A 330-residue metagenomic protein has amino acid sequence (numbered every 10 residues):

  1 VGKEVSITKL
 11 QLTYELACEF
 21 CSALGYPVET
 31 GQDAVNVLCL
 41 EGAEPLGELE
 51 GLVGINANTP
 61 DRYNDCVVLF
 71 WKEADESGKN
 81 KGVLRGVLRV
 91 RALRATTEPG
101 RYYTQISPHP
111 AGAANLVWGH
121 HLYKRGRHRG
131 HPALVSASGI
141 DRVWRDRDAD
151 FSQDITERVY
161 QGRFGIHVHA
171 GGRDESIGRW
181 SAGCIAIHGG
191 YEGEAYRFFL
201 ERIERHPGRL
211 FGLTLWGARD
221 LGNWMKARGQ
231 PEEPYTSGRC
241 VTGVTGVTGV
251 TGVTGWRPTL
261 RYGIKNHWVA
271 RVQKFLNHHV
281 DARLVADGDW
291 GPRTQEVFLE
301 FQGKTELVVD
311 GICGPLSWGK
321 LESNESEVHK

Functional and structural regions predicted by a protein language model:
V1-G178, E192-W224, R228-Q230, G303 (+1 more regions): Cell wall/extracellular polymer interaction/catalysis modules
V90-L93, W224-G288, V328: Acidic, Ser/Thr/Pro/Gly-enriched interdomain connector segments
Q273, F298-F301: Conserved hydrophobic/aromatic packing and binding residues within compact polymer-binding modules
D281-R283, T305-V308: Short loop/beta submotifs within extracellular cysteine-rich repeat domains
K320-K330: Intrinsically disordered, low-complexity Ser/Thr-rich linker and spacer segments in cell-wall-related proteins
